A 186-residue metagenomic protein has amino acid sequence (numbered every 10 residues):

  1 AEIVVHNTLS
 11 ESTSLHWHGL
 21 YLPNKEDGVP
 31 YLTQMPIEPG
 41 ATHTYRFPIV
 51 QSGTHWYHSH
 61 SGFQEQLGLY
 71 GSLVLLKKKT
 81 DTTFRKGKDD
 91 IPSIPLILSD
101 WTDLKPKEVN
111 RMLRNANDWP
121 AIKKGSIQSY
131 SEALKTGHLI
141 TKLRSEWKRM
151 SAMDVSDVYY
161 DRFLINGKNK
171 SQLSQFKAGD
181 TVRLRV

Functional and structural regions predicted by a protein language model:
A1-R185: Histidine-centered copper-binding motifs that mark active-site loops of extracellular/periplasmic copper enzymes
